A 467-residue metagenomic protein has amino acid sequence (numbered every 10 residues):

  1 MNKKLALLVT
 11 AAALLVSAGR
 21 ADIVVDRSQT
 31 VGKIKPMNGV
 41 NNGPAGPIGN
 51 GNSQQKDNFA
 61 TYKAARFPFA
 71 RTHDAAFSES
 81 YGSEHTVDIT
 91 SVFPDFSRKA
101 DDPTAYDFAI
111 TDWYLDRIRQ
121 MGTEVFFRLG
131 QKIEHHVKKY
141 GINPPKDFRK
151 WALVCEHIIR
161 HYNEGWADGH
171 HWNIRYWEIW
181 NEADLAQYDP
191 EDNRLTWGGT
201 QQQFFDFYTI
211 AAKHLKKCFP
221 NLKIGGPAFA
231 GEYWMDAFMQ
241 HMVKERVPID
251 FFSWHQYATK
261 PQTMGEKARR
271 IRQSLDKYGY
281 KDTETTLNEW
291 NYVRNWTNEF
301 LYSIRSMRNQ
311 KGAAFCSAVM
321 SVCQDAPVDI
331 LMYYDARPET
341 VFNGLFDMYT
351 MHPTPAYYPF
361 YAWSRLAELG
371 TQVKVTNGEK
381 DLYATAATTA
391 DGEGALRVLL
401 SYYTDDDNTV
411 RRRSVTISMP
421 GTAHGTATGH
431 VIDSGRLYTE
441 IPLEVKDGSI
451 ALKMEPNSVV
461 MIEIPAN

Functional and structural regions predicted by a protein language model:
T10-A18: Hydrophobic h-region of N-terminal signal peptides that target proteins for export in Gram-negative bacteria
A18-T61, A65: Mature N-terminal, pre-catalytic/accessory segment of carbohydrate-active enzymes
V40, I118, I158, W177 (+9 more regions): Conserved, mostly hydrophobic/aromatic
A65-P261: Substrate-binding cleft and catalytic face of glycoside hydrolase catalytic domains, especially the flexible beta-alpha
S253-F300, D329: Glycoside hydrolase catalytic-domain groove-lining segments
N291-A384, G392-G394: Aromatic/acidic polysaccharide-binding cleft in carbohydrate-active enzymes
E379-A423, N457-E463: Carbohydrate-binding surface patches
E444-N467: C-terminal beta-strand-rich structural cap/linker in extracellular carbohydrate-active enzymes
